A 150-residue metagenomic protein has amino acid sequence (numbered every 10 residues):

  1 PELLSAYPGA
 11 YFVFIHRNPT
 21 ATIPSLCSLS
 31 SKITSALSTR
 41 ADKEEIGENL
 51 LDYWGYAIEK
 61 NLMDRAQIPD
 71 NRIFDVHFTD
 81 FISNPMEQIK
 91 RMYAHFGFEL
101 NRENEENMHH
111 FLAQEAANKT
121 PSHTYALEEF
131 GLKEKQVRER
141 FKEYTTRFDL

Functional and structural regions predicted by a protein language model:
P1-H16: ATP-dependent NMP and nucleoside kinases share a basic, alpha-helical "lid"
A6, I23-D75, T79-L150: PAPS-dependent sulfotransferases, especially Golgi type II membrane carbohydrate sulfotransferases
